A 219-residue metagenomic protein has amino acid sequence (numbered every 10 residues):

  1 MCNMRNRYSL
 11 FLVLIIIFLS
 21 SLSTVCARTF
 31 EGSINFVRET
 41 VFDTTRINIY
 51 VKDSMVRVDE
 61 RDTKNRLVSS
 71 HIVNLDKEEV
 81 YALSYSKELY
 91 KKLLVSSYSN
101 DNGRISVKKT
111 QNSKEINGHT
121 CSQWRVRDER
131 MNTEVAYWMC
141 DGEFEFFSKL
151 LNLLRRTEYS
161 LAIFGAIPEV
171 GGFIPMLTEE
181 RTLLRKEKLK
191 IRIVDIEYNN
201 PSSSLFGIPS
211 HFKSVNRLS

Functional and structural regions predicted by a protein language model:
C2-L12: Bacterial N-terminal signal peptides that target proteins for export
L12-S21: Bacterial N-terminal signal peptides
A27-S219: Extended soluble regions of mature proteins
